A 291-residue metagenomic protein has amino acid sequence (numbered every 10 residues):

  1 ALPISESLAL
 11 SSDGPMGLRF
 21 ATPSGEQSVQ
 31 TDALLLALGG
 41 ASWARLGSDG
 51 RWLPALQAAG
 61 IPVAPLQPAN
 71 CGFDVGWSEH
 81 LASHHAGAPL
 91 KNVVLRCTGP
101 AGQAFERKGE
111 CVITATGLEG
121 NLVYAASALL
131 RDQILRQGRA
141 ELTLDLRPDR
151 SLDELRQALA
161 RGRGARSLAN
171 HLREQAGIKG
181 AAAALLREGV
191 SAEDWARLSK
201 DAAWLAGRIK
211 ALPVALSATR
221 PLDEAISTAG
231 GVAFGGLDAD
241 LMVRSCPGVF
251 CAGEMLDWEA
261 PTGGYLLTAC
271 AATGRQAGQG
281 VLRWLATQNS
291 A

Functional and structural regions predicted by a protein language model:
S5-S7, N70, D223, Q288: Conserved beta-strand edge residues that scaffold enzyme active sites
L8-V29, L34: Conserved beta-strand-loop-beta-strand element in the redox core of flavoprotein oxidoreductases
R19-A21, A33-A37, W43, V94-A252 (+3 more regions): Residue-level recognition of phosphate/Mg2+-coordinating polar/acidic sites in nucleotide-handling active sites
A33-E79: Glycine-rich loop(s) and the adjacent beta-strand/alpha-helix scaffold that form part
W52-A59, T268-A286: An active-site-proximal "capping" alpha-helix that borders the catalytic cofactor pocket
C71-W77, A82, T273, A277-Q279: Structured adenosyl-cofactor binding patch, chiefly the S-adenosyl-L-methionine
W77-A101: Extended, Lys/Arg-enriched charged tracts that mediate electrostatic binding to polyanionic substrates
